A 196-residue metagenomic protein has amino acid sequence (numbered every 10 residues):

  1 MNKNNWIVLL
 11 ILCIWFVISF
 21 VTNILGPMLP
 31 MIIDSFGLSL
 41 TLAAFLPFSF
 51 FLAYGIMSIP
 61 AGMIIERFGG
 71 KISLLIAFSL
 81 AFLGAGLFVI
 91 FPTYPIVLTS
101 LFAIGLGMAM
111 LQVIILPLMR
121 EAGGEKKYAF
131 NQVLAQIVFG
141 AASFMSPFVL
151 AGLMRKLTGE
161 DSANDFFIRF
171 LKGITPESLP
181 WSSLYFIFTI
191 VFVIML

Functional and structural regions predicted by a protein language model:
W6-L38, S58-A61, L116, S146 (+1 more regions): Extracytoplasmic
G37, G69, I90-P95: Helix-breaking motifs and short loop linkers at transmembrane-helix boundaries and internal kinks in secondary membrane
F45-M63: Central cavity-lining transmembrane alpha-helices of secondary-active solute carriers, predominantly the Major
M57-G70, M154: Helix-to-loop junctions at the C-terminal end of transmembrane segments in multipass secondary transporters
K71-L74, V97: Primarily marks hydrophobic transmembrane alpha-helices of the MFS/SLC 12-helix fold
S79-T93: C-terminal ends and interior cores of transmembrane alpha-helices in multi-pass membrane transporters/permeases
M110-G124: Intracellular juxtamembrane helix-capping segments at the cytosolic ends of symmetry-related transmembrane helices
A129-R155, G159: Glycine-rich segments within core transmembrane alpha-helices of 12-TM secondary carriers
